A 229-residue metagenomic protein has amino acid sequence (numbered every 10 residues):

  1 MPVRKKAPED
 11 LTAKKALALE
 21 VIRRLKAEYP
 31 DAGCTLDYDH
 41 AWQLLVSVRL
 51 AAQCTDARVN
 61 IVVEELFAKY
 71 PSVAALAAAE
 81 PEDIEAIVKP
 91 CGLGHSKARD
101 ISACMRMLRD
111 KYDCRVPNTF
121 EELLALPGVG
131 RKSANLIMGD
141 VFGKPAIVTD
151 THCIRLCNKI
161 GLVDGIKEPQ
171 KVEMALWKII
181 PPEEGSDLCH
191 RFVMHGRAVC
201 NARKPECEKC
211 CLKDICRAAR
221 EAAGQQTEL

Functional and structural regions predicted by a protein language model:
P2-L229: Catalytic cores of DNA base-excision repair glycosylases
